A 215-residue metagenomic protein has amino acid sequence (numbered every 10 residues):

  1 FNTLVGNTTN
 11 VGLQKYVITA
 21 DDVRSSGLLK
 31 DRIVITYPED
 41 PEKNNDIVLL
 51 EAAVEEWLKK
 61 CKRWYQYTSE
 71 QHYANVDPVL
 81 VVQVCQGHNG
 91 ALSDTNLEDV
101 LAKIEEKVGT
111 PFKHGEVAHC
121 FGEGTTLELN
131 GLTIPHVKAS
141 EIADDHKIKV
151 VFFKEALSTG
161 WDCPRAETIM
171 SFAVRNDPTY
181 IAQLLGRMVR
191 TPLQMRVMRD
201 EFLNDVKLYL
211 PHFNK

Functional and structural regions predicted by a protein language model:
F1-I33, V48, A52: Post-DEXD/H (motif II) to motif III coupling segment of the RecA-like Helicase ATP-binding lobe
L4-V17, N96-L101, E167-M170, L184-R187: Short secondary-structure boundary/capping segments
V5-T8, W57, C61, I104 (+4 more regions): A generic secondary-structure signal for well-formed alpha-helical elements
D22-S26, P38-N45, E123-L129, K215: A short acidic, often aromatic-flanked loop/helix-cap motif at beta-alpha or helix-coil junctions that lines enzyme
L28-G87: Interdomain linker/hinge connecting the two RecA-like lobes of the SF2 helicase core
R32, V81-V82, A118-H119, T168-M170 (+1 more regions): Structural recognition of the beta-strand scaffold that forms the well-ordered cores of secreted hydrolase catalytic
C61-T159, R175: Conserved C-terminal RecA-like helicase domain
T126-K215: Conserved RecA-like P-loop NTPase helicase motor core
